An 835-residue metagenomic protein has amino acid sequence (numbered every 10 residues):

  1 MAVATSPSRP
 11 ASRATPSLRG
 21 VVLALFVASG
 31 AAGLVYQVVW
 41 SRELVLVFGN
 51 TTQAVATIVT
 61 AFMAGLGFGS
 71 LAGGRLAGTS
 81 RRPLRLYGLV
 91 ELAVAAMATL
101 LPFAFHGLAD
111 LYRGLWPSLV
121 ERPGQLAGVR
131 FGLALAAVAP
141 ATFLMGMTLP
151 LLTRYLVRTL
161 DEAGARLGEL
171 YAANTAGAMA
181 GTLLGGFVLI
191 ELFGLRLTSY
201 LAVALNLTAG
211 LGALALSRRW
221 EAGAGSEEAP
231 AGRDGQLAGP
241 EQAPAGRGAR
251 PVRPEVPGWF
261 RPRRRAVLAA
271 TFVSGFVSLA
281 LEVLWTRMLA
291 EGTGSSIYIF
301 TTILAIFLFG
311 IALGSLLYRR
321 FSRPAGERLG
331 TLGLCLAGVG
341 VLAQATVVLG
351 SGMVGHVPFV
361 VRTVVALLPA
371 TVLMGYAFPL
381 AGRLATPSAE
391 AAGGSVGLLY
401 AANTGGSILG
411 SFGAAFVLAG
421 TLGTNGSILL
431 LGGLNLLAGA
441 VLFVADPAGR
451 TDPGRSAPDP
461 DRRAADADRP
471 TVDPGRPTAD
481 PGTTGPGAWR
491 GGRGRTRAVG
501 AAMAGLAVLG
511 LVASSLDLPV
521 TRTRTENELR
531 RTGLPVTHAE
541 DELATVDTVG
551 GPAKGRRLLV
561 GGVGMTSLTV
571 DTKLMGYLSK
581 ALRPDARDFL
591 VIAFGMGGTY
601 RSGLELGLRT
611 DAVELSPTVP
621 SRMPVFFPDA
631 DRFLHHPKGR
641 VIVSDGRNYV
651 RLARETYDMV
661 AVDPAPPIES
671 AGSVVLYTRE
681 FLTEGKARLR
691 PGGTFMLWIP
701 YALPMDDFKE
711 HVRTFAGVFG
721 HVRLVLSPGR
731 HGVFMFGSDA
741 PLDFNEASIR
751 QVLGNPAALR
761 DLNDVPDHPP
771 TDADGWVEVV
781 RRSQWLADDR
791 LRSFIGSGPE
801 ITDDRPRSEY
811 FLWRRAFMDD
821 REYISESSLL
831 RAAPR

Functional and structural regions predicted by a protein language model:
A2-R455, D461-E746, R750-Q751, R805 (+1 more regions): Alpha-helical transmembrane segments of multi-pass membrane proteins
D743-R835: SAM/dcSAM-binding transferase cores
